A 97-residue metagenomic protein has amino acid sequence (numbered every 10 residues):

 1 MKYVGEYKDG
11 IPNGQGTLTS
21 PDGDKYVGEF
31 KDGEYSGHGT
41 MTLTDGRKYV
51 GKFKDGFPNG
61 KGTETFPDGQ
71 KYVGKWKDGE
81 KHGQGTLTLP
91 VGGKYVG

Functional and structural regions predicted by a protein language model:
K2-N13, K25-G37, K48-N59, K71-H82 (+1 more regions): Conserved anchor residues at repeat-unit boundaries in beta-strand-based tandem repeats, strongest for the MORN repeat
T17-T19, T40-T42, F57, T63-P67 (+1 more regions): Threonine-centered tandem repeat motifs in low-complexity domains
D22: Beta-strand-dominated lipid-handling architectures at cellular/organellar boundaries
